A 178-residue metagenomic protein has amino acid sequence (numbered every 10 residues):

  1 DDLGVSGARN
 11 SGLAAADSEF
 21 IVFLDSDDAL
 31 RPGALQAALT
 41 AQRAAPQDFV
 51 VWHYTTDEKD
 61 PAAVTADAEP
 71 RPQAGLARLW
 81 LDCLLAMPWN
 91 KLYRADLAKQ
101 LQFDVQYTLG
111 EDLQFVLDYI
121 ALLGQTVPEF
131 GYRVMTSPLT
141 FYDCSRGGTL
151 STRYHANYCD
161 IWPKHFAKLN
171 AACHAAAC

Functional and structural regions predicted by a protein language model:
D1-A16: Glycine-rich, basic loop-to-helix element that forms the pyrophosphate-binding segment of sugar-nucleotide handling
R9, D17, L30-A38, P46: Acidic donor-diphosphate engagement hotspot in glycosyltransferases and nucleotidyltransferases that stabilizes
I21: Short aromatic/hydrophobic "clamp" motif used to bind/position activated sugar donors
D25-A29: The conserved acidic donor/metal-binding loop of glycosyltransferases
L35-V64: Conserved donor NDP-sugar-binding/catalytic core segment of glycosyltransferases
H53, A63-C83: Short, flexible, basic/aromatic active-site loop/helix in glycosyltransferases
A77-A156: Conserved nucleotide-sugar donor-binding catalytic segment
N157-C178: C-terminal, non-catalytic tails of nucleotide-sugar-dependent glycosyltransferases
